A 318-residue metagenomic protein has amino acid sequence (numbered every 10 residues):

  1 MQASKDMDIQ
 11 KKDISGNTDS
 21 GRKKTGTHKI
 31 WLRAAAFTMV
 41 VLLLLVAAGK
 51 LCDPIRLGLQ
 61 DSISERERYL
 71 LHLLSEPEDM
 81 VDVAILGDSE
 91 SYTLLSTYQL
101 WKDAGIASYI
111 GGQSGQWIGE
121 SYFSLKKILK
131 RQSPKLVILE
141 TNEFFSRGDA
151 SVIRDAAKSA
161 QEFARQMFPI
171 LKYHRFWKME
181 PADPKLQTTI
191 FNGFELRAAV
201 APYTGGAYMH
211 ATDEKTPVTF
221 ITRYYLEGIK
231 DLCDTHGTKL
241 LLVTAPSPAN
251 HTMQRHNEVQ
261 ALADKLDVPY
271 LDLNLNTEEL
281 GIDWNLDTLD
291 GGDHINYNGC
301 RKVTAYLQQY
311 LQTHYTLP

Functional and structural regions predicted by a protein language model:
M1-W31: N-terminal Lys/Arg-rich, disordered targeting/topogenic segments
R33-D53: Hydrophobic membrane-insertion alpha-helices, especially the h-region of bacterial N-terminal signal peptides
P54-L71: Alpha-helical transmembrane signal-anchor/signal-peptide segments
P77-L95, H294-Y297: Catalytic nucleophile-elbow at a beta strand-turn-alpha helix junction centered on a G-D-S/GDSL motif, marking
L86, E90-Q166: Membrane-embedded segments
G115-G119, V218-F220, P248-Q254: Acidic-and-aromatic substrate-binding clefts and catalytic sites of carbohydrate-active enzymes
A150-K239: Secreted/periplasmic serine-hydrolase-like ester/acetyl group-modifying domain
E258-T313: Catalytic His-Asp segment of secreted/periplasmic serine-dependent ester chemistry enzymes
